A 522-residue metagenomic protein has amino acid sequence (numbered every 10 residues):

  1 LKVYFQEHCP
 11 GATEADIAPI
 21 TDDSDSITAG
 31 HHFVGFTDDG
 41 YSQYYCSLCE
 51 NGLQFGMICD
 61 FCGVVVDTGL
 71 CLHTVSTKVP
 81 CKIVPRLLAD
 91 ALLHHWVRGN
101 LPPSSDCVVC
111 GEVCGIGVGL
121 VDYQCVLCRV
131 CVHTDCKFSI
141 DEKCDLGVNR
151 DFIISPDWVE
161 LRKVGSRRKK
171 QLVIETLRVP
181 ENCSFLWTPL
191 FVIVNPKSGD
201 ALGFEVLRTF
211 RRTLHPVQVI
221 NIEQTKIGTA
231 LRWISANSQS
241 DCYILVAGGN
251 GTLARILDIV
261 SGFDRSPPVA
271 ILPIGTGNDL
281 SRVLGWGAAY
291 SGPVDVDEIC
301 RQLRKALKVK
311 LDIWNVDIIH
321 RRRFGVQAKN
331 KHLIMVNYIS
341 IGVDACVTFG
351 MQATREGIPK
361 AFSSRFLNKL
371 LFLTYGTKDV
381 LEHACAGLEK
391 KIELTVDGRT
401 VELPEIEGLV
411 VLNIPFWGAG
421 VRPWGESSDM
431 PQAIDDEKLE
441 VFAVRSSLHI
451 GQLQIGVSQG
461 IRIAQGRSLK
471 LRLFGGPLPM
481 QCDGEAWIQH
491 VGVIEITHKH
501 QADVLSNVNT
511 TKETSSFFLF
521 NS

Functional and structural regions predicted by a protein language model:
L1-C183, W187, F191-I193: Cys/His-rich zinc-coordinating "finger" modules and their low-complexity flanking regions in eukaryotic trafficking
Y4, H8-C9, H73-A89, S139-V159 (+10 more regions): Aromatic/acidic cage segments in peptide-binding pockets
E7, N51, C59-D60, C71-K78 (+16 more regions): Short coil/turn segments at secondary-structure boundaries
T28, D39-Y44, L53-M57, F61 (+22 more regions): Eukaryote-biased feature marking scaffold/signaling PDZ-domain proteins and nuclear chromatin regulators
A29-G35, Y45-F55, A91-V97, V109-C114 (+16 more regions): Eukaryotic intrinsically disordered and solvent-exposed regulatory patches
M57-V64, T74-V84, Y123-R129, I140-N149 (+7 more regions): Short amphipathic alpha-helical segments embedded in low-complexity Lys/Glu-rich regions
E175-V179, F185-L186, F191-E205, T213-C242 (+1 more regions): Catalytic core of DAGKc-family lipid kinases
E389-K391, V396-L403, V411, A419-S522: ATP/nucleoside-binding phosphotransfer catalytic cores, i.e., glycine-rich phosphate-binding loops
